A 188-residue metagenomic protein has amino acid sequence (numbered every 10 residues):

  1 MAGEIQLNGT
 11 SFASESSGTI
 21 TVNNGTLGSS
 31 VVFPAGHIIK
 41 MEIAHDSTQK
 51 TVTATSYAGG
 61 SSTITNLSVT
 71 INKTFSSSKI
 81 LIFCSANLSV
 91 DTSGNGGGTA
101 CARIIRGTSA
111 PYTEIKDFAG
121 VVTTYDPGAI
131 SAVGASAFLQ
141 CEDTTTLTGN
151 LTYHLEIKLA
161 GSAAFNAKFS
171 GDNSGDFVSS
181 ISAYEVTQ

Functional and structural regions predicted by a protein language model:
A2-V52, Q188: Glycine-rich, low-complexity segments
H45, T51-S61, T70-N150, H154-Q188: Terminal beta-strand-rich extracellular "head" domains that mediate receptor/glycan or other ligand binding
T63-T65: Short, solvent-exposed loop/turn segments enriched in Ser/Thr/Gly
